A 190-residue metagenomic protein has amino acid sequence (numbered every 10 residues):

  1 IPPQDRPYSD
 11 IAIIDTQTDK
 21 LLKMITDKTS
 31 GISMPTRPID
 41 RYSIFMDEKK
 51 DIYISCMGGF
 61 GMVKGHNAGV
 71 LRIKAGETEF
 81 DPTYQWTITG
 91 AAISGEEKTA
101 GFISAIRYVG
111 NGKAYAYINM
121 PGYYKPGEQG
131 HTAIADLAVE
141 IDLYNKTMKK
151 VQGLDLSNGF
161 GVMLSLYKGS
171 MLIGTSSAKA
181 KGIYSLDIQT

Functional and structural regions predicted by a protein language model:
I1, D40-K50, T99-N111, V162-K168: Structural signature of eukaryotic scaffold interfaces centered on beta-propeller domains
I1-R41, M46: Long, acidic/polar, low-complexity amphipathic helices and coiled-coil-like
I1-Y8, I54-G69, Y115-A133, S177: Short, conserved, GDST-rich strand-edge loop motifs in beta-rich repeat architectures
P3-D19, H66-E79, G130-N145, S185-D187: Beta-propeller blade signature
P7, P38-R41, H66, F102 (+2 more regions): Beta-rich catalytic cores
K20-I39, G76-I103, T147-G159: Surface-exposed loop and turn segments in beta-propeller and other repeat-based domains that flank or scaffold
I52, A114, M171-L172: Hydrophobic beta-strand positions that form the internal "hydrophobic ladder" of WD40/Gbeta-like beta-propeller blades
Q129, L137-A138, K146-T190: C-terminal structured domain segments
